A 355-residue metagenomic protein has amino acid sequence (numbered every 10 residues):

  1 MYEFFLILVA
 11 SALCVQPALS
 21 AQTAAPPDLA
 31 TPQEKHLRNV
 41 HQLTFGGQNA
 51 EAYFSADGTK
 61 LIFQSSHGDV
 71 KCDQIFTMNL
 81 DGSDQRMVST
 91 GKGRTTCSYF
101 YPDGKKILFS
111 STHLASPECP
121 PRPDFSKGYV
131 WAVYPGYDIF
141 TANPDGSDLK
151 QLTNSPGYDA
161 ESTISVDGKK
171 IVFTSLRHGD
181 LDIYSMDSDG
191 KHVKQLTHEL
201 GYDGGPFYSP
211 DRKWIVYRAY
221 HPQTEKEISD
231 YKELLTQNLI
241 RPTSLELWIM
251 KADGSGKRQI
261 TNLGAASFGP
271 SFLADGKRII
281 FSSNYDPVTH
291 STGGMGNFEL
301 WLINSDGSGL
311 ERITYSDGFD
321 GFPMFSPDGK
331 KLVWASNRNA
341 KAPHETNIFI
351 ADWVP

Functional and structural regions predicted by a protein language model:
Q22-R38, Y137: Blade/loop signatures of beta-propeller domains
D28-A30, N39-K71: Beta-strand-rich domains and repeat architectures in extracellular enzymes and scaffolds, especially beta-propellers
N39-Q42, S83-R86, Y129, S147-K150 (+3 more regions): Predominantly a core beta-strand signature of beta-propeller blades across repeat-based propeller domains
F45-Q48, S65-I75, T90-T95, S110-D138 (+8 more regions): A flexible loop/linker signature enriched in serine peptidases of the S9 family
A56-D57, P102-D103, V166-D167, P210-D211 (+2 more regions): Residue-level detector of Asp-centered blade-edge/turn motifs that repeat once per structural unit in beta-propeller
L61-I62, I107, I171, I215 (+2 more regions): Hydrophobic beta-strand positions that form the internal "hydrophobic ladder" of WD40/Gbeta-like beta-propeller blades
N79-S83, N143-S147, D187-K191, K251-S255 (+2 more regions): Short loop/turn segments that connect beta-strands within beta-propeller blades
